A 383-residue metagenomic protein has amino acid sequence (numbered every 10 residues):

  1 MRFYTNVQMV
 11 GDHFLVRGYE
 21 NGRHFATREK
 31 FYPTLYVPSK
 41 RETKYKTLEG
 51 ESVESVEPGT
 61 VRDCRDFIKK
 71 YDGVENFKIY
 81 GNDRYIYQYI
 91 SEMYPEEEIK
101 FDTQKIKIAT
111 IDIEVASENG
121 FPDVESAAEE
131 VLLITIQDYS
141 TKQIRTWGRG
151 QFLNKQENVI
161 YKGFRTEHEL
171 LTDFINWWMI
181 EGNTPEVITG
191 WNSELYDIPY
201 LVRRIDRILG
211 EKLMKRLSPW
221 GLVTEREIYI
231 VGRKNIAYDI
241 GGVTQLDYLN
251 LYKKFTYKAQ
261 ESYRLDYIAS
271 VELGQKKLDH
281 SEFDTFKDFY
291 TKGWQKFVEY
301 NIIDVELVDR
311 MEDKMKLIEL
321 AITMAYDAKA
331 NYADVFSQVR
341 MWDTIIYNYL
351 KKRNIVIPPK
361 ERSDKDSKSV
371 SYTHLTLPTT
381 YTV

Functional and structural regions predicted by a protein language model:
M1-L249, Y257-L375: The two-metal-ion catalytic cores of nucleic-acid processing enzymes
K253: Periplasmic solute-binding protein
H374-V383: Single conserved hydrophobic/aromatic residue that forms the stacking wall/gate of nucleotide- or nucleobase-binding
